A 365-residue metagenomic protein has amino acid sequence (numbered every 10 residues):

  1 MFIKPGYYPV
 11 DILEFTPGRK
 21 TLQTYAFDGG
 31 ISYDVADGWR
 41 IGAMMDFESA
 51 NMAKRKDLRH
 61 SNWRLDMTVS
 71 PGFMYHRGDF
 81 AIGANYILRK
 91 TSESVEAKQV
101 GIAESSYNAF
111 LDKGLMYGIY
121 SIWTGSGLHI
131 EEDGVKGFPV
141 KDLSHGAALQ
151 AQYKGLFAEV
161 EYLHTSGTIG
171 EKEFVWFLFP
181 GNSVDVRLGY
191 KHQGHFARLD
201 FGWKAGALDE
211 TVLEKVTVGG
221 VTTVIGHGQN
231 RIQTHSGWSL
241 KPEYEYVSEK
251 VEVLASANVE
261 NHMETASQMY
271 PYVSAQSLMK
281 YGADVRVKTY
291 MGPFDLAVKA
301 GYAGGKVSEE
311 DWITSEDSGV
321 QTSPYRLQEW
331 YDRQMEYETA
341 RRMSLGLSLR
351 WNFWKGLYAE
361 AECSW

Functional and structural regions predicted by a protein language model:
M1, F47-N51, R77, L88-S92 (+9 more regions): Transmembrane beta-strands of outer-membrane beta-barrel pores
M1-K4, M52-H60, V95-G101, T168-W176 (+4 more regions): Outer-membrane beta-barrel translocator domains and adjoining extracellular loop/strand segments of Gram-negative
P17-T21, R59-W63, E104, G137-L143 (+5 more regions): Replace "Gram-negative outer membrane beta-barrel proteins" with "bacterial and organellar outer membrane beta-barrel
Q23-G118: Internal, well-ordered domain-core segments that constitute the primary functional module of diverse proteins
F27-Y33, V69-Y75, A147-Y153, V186-H192 (+6 more regions): Residues on the lipid-exposed face of transmembrane beta-strands in outer-membrane beta-barrel proteins
D37-I41, G78-I82, H145, K154-A158 (+5 more regions): Outer-envelope beta-barrel architecture signal
I122-V259: Long, internal scaffold/assembly segments composed of regular secondary structure
F196-R198, I232-A266, Y270-T322, R326: Detector for outer-membrane/organellar transmembrane beta-barrel domains, recognizing the amphipathic beta-strand
